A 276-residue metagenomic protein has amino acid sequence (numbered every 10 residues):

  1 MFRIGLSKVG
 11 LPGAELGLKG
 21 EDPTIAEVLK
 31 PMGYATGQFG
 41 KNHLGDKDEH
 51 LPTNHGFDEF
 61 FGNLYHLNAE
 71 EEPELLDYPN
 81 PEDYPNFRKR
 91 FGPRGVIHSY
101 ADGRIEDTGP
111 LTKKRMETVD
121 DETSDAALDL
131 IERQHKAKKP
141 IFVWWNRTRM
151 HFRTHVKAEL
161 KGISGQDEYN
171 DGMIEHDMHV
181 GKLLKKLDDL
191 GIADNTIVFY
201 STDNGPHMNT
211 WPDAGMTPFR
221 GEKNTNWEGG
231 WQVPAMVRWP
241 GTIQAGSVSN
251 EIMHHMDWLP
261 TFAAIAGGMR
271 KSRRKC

Functional and structural regions predicted by a protein language model:
M1-C276: Formylglycine-dependent sulfatase
